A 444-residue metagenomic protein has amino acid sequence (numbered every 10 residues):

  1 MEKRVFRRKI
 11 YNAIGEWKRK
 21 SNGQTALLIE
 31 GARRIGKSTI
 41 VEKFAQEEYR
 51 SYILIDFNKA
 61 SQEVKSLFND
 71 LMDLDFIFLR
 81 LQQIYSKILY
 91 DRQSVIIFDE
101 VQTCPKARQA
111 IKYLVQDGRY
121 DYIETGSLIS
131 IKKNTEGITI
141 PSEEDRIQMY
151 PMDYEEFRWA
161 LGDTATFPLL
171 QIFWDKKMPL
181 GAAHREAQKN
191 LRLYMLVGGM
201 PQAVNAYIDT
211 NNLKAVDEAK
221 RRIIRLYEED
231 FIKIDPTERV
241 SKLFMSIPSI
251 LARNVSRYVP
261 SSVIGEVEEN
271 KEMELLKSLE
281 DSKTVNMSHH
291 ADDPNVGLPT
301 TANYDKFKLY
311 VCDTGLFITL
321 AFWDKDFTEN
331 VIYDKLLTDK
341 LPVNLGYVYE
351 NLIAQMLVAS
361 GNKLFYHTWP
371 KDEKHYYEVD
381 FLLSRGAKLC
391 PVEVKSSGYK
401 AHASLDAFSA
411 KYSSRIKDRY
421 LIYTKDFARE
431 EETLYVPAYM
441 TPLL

Functional and structural regions predicted by a protein language model:
E2-K3, K18-R19, T25, R34 (+3 more regions): A cross-kingdom feature that marks ATP-driven nucleic-acid transaction machinery
I29: Hydrophobic anchor at the beta1->P-loop junction of P-loop NTPases
K37: Conserved lysine of the Walker
Q46-E63: Conserved catalytic segments around the Walker B and adjacent sensor/switch elements of P-loop NTPase domains
K59-R92: Short glycine-rich substrate-engagement loop in P-loop NTPases that contacts/grips substrate
I97, D121-S127, Q148: Structural recognition of the conserved hydrophobic beta-strand(s) that form the central parallel beta-sheet of P-loop
Y113, S130-R146, R158-D163: Short regulatory helix/loop adjacent to the ATP-binding pocket of P-loop NTPases
G162-Y349, K363, K374: Interdomain hinge/linker elements that couple catalytic modules in large macromolecular machines
